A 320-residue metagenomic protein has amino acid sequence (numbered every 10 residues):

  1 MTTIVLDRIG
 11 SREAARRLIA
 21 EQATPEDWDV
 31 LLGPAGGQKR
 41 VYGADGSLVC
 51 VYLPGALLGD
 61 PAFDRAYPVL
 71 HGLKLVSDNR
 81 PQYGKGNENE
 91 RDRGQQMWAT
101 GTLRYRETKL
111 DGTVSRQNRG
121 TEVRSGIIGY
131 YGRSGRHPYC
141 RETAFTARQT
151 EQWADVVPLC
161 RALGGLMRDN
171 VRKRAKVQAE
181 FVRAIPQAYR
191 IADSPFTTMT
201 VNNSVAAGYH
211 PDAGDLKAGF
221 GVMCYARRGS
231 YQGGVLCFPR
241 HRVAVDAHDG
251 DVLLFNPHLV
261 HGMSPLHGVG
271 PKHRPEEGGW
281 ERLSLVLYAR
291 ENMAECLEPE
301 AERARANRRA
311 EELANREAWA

Functional and structural regions predicted by a protein language model:
M1-V222, A244-V245, G270-A320: Fe(II)/2-oxoglutarate oxygenase catalytic core
T198-A206, C224, V235, H258-S264: Conserved short secondary-structure elements within globular domains
C224, V245-V260: Conserved metal-binding segment of the jelly-roll/cupin
A226, F238, V252-F255, P265 (+1 more regions): Ordered, helix-dominated protein-protein interaction surfaces in large eukaryotic regulatory proteins
A226-H248: A short beta-strand-loop-beta hairpin characteristic of the jelly-roll/cupin
Y231, V260-G262, E291-A294: Short Gly/Pro-enriched loop/turn and capping motifs at secondary-structure junctions
G234-P239, P265-G268, P299-A301: Composition- and surface-driven signal marking solvent-exposed, interaction-prone regions in large proteins
L253, H258-R274: Histidine-centered metal-chelating micro-motifs
